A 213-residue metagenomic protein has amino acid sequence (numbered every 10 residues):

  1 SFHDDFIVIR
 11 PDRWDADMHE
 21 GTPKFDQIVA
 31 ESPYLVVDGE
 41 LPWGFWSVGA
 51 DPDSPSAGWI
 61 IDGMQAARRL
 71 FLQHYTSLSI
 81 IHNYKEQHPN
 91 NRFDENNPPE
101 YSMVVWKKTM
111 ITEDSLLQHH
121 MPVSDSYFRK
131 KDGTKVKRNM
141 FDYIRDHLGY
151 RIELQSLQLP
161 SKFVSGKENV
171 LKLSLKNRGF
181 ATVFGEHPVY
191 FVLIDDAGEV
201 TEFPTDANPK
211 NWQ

Functional and structural regions predicted by a protein language model:
S1-K107: Catalytic-core regions of glycoside hydrolase
A67-P160: Catalytic cores of secreted or luminal carbohydrate-active enzymes
P160-F163, A181-V183, G198: Extended acidic, low-complexity intrinsically disordered regions
K167-L171: Structural beta-strand segments of beta-rich domains
L175-T182, V189: Short amphipathic, basic-aromatic surface patches that mediate peripheral association with negatively charged
E186-T201: Extended low-complexity, serine/threonine- and proline-enriched intrinsically disordered segments
T201-Q213: A beta-strand/beta-hairpin structural motif
